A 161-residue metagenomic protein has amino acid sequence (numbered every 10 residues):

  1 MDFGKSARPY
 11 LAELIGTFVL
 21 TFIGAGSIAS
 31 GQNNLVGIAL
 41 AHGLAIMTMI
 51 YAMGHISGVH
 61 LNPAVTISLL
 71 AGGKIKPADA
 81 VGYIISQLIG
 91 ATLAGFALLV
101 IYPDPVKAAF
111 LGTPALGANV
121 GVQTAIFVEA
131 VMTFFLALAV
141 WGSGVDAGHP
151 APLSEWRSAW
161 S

Functional and structural regions predicted by a protein language model:
M1-S161: Membrane-interface helix-loop junctions and terminal tails of multi-pass membrane proteins
